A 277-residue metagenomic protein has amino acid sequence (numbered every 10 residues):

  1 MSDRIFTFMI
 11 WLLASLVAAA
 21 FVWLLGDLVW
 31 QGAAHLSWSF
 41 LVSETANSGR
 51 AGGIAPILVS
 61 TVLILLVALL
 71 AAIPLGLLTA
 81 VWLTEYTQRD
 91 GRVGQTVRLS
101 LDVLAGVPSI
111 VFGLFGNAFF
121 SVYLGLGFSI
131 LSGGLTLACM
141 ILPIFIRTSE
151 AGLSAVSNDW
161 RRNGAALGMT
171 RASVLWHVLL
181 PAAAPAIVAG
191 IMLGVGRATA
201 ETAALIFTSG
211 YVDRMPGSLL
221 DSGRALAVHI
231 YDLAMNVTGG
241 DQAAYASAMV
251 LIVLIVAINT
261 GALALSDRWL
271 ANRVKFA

Functional and structural regions predicted by a protein language model:
M1-L12, G26-A68, D90-G91, D232-A243: Periplasmic/extracellular loop-to-transmembrane helix junction in inner-membrane transport proteins
A19-G26, I73-V81, V111-L114, S132 (+6 more regions): Membrane-embedded alpha-helices of multi-pass transport/permease systems
T45-S48, G52, L205-I252: Interhelical loop and adjacent transmembrane-helix boundary motif in polytopic membrane transport permeases
V67-L101, V122, L263-A271: Transmembrane-helix boundary motif in ABC transporter permease subunits
L69, R171-F207: Transmembrane alpha-helices
L83, E150-S154, N158, A165 (+2 more regions): C-terminal transmembrane helix and the adjacent membrane-cytosol boundary/short C-terminal tail of inner/organellar
D102-C139: Generic hydrophobic transmembrane alpha-helix motif, especially the helices
P108, L167-G168, P181: Glycine/proline-centered hinge or cleavage motifs at structural transition points of membrane proteins
